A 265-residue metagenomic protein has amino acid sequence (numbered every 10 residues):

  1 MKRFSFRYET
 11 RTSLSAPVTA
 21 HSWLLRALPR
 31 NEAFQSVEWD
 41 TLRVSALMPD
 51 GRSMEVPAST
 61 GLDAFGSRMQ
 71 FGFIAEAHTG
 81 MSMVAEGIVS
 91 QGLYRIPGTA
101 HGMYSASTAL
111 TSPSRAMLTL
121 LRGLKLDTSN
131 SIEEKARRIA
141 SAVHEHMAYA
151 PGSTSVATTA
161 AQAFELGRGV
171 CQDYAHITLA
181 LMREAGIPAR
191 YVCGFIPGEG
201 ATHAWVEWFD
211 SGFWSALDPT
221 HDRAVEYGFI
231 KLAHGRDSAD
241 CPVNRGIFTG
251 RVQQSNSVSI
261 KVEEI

Functional and structural regions predicted by a protein language model:
M1-G92: Intrinsically disordered, low-complexity N-terminal segments that are enriched in acidic
K2, Y8, W23, I187 (+2 more regions): Structural beta-strand/beta-sheet cores of well-ordered domains, especially the beta-sheet scaffolds that support
A16, A20, A27, E76 (+7 more regions): Generic structural "secondary-structure junction" signal
L25-E38, L42, D222-R245, R251 (+2 more regions): Glycine-rich, small/acidic residue-mixed loop/short-helix segments
P49-D50, S105-S107, A224-K231: Short, surface-exposed linear segments at secondary-structure transitions and domain or protein termini
M83, Q91-L93, P97-G169, I177 (+2 more regions): Secondary-structure boundary elements
D173-T249: Hydrophobic/aromatic-rich core segments of domains that either
